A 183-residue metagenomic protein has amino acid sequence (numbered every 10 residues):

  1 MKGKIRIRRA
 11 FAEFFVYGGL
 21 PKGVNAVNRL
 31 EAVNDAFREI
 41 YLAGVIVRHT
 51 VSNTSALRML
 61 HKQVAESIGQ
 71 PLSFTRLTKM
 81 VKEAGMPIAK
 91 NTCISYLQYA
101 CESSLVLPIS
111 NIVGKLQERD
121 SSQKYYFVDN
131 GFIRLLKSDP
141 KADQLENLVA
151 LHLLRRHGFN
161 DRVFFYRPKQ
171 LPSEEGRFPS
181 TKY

Functional and structural regions predicted by a protein language model:
M1-G19: Amphipathic alpha-helical segments of the small helical/lid subdomains adjacent to P-loop NTPase cores
V24-K182: Accessory nucleic acid-recognition modules appended to NTPase machines
